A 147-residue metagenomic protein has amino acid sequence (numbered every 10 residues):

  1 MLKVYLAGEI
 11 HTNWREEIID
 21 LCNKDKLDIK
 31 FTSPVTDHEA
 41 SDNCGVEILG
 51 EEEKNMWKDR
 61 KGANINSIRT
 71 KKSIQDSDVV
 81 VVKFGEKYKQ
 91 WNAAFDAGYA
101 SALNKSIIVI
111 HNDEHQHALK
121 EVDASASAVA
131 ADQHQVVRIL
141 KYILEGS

Functional and structural regions predicted by a protein language model:
M1-S147: Conserved catalytic or regulatory cores that recognize and/or transform ribose-phosphate-containing ligands
